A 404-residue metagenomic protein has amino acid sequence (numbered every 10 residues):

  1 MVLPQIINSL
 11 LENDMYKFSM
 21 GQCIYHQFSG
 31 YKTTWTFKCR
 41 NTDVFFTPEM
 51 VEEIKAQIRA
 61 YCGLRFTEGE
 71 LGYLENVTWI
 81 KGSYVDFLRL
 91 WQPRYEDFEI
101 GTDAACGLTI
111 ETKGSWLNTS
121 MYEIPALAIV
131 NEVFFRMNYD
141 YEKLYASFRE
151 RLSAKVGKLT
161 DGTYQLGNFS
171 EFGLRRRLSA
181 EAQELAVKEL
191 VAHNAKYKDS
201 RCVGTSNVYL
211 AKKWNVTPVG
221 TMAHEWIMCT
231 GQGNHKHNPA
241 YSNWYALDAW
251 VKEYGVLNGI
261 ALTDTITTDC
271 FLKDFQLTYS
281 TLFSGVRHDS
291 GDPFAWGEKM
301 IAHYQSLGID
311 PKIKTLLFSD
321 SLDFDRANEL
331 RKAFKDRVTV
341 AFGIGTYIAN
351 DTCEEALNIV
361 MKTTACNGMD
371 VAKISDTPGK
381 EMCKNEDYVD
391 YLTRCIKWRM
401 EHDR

Functional and structural regions predicted by a protein language model:
M1-S242, V251, V360-R404: Ordered alpha/beta subdomains of enzyme catalytic regions
V2-P4, W214, V219-R404: Glycine-rich phosphate/ribose-binding loops and adjacent secondary-structure elements that form binding surfaces
